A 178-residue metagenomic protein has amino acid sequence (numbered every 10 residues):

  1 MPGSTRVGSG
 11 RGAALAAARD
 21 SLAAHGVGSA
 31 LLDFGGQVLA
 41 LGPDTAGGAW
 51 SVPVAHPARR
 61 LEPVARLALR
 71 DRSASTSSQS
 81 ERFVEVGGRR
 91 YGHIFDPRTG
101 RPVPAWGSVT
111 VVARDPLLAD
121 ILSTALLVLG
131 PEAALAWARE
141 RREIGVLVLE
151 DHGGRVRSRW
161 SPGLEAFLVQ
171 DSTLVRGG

Functional and structural regions predicted by a protein language model:
M1-G178: Mature catalytic core of soluble alpha/beta enzymes
